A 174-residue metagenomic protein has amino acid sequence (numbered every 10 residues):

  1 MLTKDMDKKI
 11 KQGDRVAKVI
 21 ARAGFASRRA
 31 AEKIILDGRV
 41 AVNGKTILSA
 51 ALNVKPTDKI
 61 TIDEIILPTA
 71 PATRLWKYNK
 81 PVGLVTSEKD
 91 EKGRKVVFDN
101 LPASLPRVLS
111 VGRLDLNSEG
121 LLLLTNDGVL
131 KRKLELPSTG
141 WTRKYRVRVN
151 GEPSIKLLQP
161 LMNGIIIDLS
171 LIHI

Functional and structural regions predicted by a protein language model:
L2-I172: Basic, flexible Lys/Arg- and Gly-enriched helix-loop patches that mediate nucleic-acid binding at interfaces with rRNA
